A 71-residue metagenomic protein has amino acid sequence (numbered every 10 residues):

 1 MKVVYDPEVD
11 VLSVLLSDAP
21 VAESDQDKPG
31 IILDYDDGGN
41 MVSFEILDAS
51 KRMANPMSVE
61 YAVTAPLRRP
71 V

Functional and structural regions predicted by a protein language model:
M1-V71: Small, basic N-terminal interaction modules of short regulatory proteins
